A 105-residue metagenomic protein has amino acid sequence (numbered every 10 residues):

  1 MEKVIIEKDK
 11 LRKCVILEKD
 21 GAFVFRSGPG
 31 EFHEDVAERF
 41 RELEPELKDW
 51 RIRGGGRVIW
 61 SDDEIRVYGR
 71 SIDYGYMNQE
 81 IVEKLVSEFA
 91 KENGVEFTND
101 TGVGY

Functional and structural regions predicted by a protein language model:
M1-Y105: Intrinsic low-complexity, intrinsically disordered or marginally ordered coil/linker segments
